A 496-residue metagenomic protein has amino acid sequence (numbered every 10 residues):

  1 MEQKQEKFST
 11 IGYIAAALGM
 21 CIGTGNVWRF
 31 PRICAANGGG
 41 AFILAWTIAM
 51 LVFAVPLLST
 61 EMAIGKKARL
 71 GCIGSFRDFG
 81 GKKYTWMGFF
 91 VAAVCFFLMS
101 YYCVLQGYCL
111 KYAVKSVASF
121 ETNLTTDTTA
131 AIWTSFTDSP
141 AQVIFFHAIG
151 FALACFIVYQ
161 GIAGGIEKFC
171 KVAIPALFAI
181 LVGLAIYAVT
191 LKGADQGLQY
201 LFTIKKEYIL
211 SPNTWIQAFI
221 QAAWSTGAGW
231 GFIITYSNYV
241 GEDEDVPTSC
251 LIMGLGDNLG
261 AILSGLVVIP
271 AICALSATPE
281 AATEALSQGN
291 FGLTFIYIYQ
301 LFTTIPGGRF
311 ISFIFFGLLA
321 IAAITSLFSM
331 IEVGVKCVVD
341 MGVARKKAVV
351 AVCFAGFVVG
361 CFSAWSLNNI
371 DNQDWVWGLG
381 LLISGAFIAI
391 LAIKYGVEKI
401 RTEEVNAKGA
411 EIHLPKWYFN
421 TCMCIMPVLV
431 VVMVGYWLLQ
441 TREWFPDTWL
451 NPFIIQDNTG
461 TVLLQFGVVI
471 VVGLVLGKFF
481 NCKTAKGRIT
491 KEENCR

Functional and structural regions predicted by a protein language model:
M1-W28, L57-M62, K66-D78, T85-F89 (+2 more regions): Membrane-interface "cap" regions at the ends of multi-pass membrane proteins
E2-K7, I11, E167, K171-F328 (+3 more regions): Membrane-embedded translocation segments of transport machinery
Q3-Q5, R32-N37, K67, C72-F90 (+9 more regions): Inter-helical loop and helix-membrane interface segments of multi-pass membrane transporters/permeases
Q5, C34-T60, Q142-V143, L381-S384 (+1 more regions): Extracellular loop-to-transmembrane helix junctions
G12-T47, I234, T248-L251, L255-N258 (+1 more regions): Transmembrane helix-boundary motif of multi-pass solute transporters/channels
I33-N37, A63, F79, K83-M99 (+7 more regions): Membrane-water interface regions at transmembrane-helix termini and the short interhelical loops of multi-pass membrane
L57, Y102-L124, F178-I204, C273-A274 (+3 more regions): Hydrophobic alpha-helical segments and their helix-loop junctions in multi-pass secondary transporters
V335, G342-C353, V376-V462, K491-R496: C-terminal membrane-solvent junction of multi-pass transporters and transport-like membrane proteins
